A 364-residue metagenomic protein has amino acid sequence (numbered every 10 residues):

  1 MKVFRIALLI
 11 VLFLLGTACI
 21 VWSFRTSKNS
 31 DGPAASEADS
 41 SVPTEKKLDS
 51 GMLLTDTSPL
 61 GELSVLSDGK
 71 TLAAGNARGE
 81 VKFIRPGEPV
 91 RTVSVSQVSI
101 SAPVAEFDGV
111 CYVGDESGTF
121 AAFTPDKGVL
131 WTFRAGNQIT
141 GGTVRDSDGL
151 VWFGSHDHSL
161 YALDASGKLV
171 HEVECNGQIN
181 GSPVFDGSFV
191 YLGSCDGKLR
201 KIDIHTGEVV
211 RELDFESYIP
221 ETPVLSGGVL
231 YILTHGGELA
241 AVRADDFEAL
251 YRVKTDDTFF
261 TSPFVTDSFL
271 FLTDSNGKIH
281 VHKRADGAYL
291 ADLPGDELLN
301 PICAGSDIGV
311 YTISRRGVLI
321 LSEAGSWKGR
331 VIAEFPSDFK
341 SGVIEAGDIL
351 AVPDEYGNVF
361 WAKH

Functional and structural regions predicted by a protein language model:
M1-K2: N-terminal hydrophobic targeting signals that begin at the initiator methionine
R5-G16, V21-H364: Extracytoplasmic/lumenal domain signature
